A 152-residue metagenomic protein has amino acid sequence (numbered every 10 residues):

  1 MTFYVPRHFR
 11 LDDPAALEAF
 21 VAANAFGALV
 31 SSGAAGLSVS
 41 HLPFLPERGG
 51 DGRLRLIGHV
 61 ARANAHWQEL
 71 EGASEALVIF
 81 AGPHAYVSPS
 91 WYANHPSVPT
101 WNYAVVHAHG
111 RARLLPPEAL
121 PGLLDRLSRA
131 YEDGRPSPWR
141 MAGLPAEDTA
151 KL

Functional and structural regions predicted by a protein language model:
M1-L152: Binding-site signature for planar aromatic cofactors or substrates
